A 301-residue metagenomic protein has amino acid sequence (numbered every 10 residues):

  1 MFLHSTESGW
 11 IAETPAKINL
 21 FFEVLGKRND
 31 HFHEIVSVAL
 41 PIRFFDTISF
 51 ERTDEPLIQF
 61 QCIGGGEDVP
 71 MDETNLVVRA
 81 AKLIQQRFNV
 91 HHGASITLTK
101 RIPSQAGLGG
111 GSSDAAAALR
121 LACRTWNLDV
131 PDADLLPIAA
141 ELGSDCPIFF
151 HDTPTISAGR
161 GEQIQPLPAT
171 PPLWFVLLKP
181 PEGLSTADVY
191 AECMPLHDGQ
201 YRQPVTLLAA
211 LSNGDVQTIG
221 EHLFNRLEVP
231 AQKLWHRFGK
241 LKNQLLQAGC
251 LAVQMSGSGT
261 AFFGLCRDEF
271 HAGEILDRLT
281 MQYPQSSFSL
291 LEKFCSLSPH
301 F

Functional and structural regions predicted by a protein language model:
M1-A106, R124, L128-A133, T170 (+1 more regions): ATP-binding N-lobe of GHMP and related small-molecule kinases
F2-H4, P41, A140-E141, P147-F150 (+2 more regions): Solvent-exposed alpha-helices and their adjacent loops that cap or buttress functional pockets in soluble metabolic
P56-G65, P70, A118, A140 (+1 more regions): Short, basic/glycine-rich phosphate-binding loops at helix/coil junctions that contact nucleotide phosphates
E67, D132-H151, I275-F294: Short, conserved aromatic-histidine micro-motifs
G93, A115, L119-I156: Contiguous, small/hydrophobic- and glycine-enriched helical/loop subdomains that border and often "cap" functional
T97-W126, S144, C250-C266: Glycine/serine-rich anion-binding loops at beta->alpha junctions that coordinate negatively charged ligand groups
F150-H151, T155-A252, R267-G273, D277 (+1 more regions): Conserved, helical-rich catalytic subdomain that frames metal- and/or nucleotide-binding sites in enzyme alpha/beta
